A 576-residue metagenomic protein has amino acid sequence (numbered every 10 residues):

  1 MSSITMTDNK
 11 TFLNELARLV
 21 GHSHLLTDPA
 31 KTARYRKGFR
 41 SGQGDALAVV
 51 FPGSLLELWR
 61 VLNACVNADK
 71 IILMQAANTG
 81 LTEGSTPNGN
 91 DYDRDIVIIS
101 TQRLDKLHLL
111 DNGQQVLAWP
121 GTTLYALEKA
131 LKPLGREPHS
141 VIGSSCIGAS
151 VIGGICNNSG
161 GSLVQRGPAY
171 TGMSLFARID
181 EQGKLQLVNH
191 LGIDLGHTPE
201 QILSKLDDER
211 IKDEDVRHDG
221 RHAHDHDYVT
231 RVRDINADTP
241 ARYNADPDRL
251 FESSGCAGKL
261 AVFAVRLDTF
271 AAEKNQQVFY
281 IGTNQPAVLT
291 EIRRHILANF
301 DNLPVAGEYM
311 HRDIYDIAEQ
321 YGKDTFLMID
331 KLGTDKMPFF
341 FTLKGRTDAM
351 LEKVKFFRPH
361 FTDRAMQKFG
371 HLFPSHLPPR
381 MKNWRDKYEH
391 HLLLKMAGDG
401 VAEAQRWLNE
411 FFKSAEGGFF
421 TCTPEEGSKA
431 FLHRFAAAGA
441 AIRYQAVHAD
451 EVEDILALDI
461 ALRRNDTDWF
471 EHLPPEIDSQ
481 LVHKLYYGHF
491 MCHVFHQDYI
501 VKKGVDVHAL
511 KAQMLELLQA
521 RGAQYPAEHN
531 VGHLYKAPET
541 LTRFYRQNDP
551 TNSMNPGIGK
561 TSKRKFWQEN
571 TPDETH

Functional and structural regions predicted by a protein language model:
M1-N67, G80-V116, G143, L267 (+4 more regions): N-terminal flexible segment immediately upstream of the FAD-binding catalytic core in FAD-dependent oxidoreductases
S3-T5, F39-S41, L47, K70 (+3 more regions): Conserved glycine-rich FAD pyrophosphate-binding loop
L25-P29, F51-P52, I72-A76, E83 (+9 more regions): General beta-strand structural signal in soluble alpha/beta enzymes
S54, T79, Q114-Q115, T122-L127 (+1 more regions): Short, structural beta-strand-to-alpha-helix junction motif
K132-T290, T575-H576: FAD-binding subdomain of flavoenzyme oxidoreductases
A149-C156, E308-D324, S428-F435, N530-R543: Short, conserved secondary-structure transition motifs
Q285-N302: Internal alpha/beta scaffold segment
E319-A349, E416-T421: Terminal amphipathic helices with adjacent charged low-complexity linkers/tails
